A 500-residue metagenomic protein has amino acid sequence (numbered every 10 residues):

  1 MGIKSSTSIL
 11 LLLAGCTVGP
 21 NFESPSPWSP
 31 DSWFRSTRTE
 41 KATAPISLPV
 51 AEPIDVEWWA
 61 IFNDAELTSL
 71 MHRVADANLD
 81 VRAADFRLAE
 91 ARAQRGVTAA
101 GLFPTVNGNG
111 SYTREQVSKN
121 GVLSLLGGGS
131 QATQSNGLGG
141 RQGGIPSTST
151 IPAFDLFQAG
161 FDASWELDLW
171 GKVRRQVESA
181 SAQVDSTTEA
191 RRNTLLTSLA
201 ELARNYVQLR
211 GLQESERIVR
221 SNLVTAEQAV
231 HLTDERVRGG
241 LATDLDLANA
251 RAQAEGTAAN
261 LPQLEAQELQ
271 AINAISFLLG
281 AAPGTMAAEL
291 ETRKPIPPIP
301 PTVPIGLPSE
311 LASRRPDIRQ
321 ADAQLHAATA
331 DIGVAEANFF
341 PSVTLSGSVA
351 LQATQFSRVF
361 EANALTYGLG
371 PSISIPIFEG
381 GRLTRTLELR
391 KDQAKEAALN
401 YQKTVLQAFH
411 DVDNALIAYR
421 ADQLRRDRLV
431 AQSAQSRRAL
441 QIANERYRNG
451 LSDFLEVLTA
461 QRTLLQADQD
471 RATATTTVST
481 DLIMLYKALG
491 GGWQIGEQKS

Functional and structural regions predicted by a protein language model:
G2-D76, S124-T150, F157, S181 (+5 more regions): Terminal intrinsically disordered/low-complexity segments used for targeting and assembly
M71, Q158-D162, Y206, R251 (+3 more regions): Membrane-embedded beta-strand positions in outer-membrane beta-barrel channels/transporters
R82, A99, I151-A153, L167-L195 (+9 more regions): Sec/SRP-type N-terminal targeting helices
E90, Y112-S118, L167, L279 (+2 more regions): Transmembrane beta-strands of outer-membrane beta-barrel pores
P104-G110, A159, P341-G347, L369-P371: Transmembrane beta-strands of outer-membrane beta-barrel proteins
V173, E189-L307, A418, D422 (+2 more regions): Periplasmic alpha-helical coiled-coil/stalk elements that build and connect Gram-negative outer-membrane
V237-L241, Y447-L451, A488-G492: A short glycine-centered flexible hinge/capping loop motif at secondary-structure junctions
T243-L245, D453-T473: Short terminal targeting/anchoring segments
